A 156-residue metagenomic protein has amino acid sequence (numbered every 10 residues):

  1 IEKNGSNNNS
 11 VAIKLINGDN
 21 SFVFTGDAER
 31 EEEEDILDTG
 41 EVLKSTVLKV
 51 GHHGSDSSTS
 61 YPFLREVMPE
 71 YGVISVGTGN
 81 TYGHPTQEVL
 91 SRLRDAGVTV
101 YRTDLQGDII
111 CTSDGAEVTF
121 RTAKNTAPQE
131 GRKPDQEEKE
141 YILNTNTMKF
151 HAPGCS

Functional and structural regions predicted by a protein language model:
I1-P85: Active-site-proximal loop/helix segments of hydrolase catalytic cores
K3-N7, T78-R132: Binuclear metal-ion centers of metallo-dependent hydrolases, dominated by the metallo-beta-lactamase
N8-S10, E31, Q106, T145 (+1 more regions): Extracytoplasmic
A12-K14, I110, E140: Short, surface-exposed charged micro-motifs
I16-G18, D114, R121, N146: Short strand-coil-strand connectors
F22-V23, I110, T119, K149-H151: General beta-strand recognition
K49-V50, I74, R102, T122 (+1 more regions): Structural signal for conserved beta-strand scaffold positions within catalytic alpha/beta enzyme cores
D95, A123-K124, P128-S156: Mature, structured domains enriched in cysteine- and short glycine motifs
